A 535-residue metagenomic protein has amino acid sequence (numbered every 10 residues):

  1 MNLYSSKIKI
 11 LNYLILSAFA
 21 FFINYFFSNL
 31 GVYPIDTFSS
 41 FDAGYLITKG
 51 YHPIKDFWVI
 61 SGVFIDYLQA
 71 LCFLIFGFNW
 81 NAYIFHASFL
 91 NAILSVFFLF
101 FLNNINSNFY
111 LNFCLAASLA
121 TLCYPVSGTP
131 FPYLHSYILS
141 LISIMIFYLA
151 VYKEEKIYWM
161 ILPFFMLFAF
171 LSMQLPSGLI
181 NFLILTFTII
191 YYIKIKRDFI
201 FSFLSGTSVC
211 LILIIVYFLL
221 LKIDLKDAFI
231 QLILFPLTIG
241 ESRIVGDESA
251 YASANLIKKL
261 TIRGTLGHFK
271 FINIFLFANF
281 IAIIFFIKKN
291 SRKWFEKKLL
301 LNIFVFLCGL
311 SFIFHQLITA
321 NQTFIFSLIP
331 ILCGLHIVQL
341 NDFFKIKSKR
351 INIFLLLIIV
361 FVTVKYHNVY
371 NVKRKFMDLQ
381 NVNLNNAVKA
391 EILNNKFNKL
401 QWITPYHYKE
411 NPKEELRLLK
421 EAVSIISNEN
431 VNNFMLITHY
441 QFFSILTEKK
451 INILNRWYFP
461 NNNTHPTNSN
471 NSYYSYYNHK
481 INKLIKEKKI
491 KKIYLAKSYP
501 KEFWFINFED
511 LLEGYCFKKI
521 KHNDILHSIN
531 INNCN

Functional and structural regions predicted by a protein language model:
S28-A43, I54-Q69, F78-N81, L225: Extracytoplasmic catalytic/substrate-binding loops of multi-pass membrane glycan-assembly enzymes
D66, W80, I84, N91-L94 (+5 more regions): Aromatic- and kink-enriched transmembrane "portal" helix at the membrane-lumen/periplasm boundary that abuts
F85-S107, I142, F285-F286: Transmembrane-helix motifs of polytopic, lipid-linked glycan transferases
N104-N106, L141-M160, I193, R197 (+2 more regions): Membrane-interface transmembrane helices that cradle and orient dolichyl/undecaprenyl
L111, I146-A169, R197-S205, L299-F306 (+1 more regions): Short hydrophobic alpha-helices at membrane interfaces in multi-pass membrane enzymes
Y152, L179-L211, D227, L340-F343: Perimembrane helix-loop-helix junctions
Y158-P176, I180-L185, S208-V209, F306-L317: Membrane-interface alpha helices of multi-pass inner-membrane proteins
V372-M377, L384-N461, K491-K501: Short periplasmic/luminal acceptor-recognition loop of GT-C membrane glycosyltransferases, typified by
